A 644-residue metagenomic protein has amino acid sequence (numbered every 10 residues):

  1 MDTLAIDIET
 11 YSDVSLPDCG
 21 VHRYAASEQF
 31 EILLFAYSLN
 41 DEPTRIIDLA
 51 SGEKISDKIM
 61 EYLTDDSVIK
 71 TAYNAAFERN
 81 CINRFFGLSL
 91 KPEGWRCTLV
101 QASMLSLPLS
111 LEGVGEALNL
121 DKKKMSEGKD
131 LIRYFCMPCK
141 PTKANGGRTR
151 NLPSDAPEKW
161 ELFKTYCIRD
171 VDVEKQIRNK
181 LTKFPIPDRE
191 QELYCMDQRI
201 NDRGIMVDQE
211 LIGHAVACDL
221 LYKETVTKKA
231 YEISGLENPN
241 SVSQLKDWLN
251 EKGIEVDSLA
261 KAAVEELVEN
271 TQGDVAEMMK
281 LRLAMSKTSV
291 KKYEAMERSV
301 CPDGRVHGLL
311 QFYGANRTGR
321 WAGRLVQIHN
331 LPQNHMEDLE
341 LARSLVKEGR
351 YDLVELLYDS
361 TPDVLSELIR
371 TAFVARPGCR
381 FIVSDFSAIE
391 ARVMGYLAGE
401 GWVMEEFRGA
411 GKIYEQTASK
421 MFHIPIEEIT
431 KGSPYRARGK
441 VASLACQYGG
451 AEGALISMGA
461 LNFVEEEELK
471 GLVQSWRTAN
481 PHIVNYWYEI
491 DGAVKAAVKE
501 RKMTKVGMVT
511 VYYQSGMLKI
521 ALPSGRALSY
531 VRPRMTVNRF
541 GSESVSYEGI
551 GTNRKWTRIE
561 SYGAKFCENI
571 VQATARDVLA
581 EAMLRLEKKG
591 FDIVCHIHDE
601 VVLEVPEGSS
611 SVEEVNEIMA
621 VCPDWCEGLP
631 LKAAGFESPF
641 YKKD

Functional and structural regions predicted by a protein language model:
M1-D2, M60-T64, V364-R380, L584-K588: A short acidic-Thr-Gly-centered motif at the start of a beta-strand
M1-T10, V14-L16, L34-A36, D130-L365 (+6 more regions): Conserved "right-hand" nucleotidyltransferase catalytic core of DNA-directed polymerases
A5-I6, Y73, W95-C97, F373-I389: Conserved catalytic palm subdomain of right-hand nucleotidyl-transferase polymerases, strongest for RNA-directed enzymes
F30-Y37, D41-T182, E337, G411 (+3 more regions): Active-site-proximal helix-loop-helix substrate-binding element of RNase H-like nuclease domains
A76-L88, L105, K246-E251, S387-G401: Short active-site loop/helix that positions an aromatic residue
L181-L193, V578-E600: Active-site palm subdomain of RNA-directed nucleic acid polymerases
I413-S433, R539-G590, V594: Generic long, charged, amphipathic alpha-helical segments
E617-E627: A common structural junction motif
